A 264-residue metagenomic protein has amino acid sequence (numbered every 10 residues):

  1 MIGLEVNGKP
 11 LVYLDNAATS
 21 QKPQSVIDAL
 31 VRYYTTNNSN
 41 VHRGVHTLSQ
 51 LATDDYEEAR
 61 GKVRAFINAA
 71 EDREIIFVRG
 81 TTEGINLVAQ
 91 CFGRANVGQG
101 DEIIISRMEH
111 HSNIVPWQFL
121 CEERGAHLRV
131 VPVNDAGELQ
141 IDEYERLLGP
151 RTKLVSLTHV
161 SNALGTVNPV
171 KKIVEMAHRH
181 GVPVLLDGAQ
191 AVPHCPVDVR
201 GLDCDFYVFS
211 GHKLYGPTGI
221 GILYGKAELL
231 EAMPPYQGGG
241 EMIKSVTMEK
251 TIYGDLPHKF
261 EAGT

Functional and structural regions predicted by a protein language model:
M1-T264: Pyridoxal 5′-phosphate
